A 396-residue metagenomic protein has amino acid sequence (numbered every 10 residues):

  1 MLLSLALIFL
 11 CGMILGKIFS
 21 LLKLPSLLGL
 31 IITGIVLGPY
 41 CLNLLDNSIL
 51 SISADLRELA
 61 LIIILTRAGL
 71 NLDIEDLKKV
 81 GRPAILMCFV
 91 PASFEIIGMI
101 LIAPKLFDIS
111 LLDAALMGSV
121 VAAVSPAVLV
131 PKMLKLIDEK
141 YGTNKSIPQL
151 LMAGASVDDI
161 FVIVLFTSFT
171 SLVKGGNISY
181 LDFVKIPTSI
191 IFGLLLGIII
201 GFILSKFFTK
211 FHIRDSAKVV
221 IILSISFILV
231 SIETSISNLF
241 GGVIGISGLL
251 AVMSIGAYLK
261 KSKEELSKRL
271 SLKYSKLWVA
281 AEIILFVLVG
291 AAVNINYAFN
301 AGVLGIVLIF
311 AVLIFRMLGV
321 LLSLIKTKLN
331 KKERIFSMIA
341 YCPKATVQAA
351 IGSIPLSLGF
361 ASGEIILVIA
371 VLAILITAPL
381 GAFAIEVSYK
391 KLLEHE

Functional and structural regions predicted by a protein language model:
M1-I8, I49-T66, L111-P126, K185-G197 (+3 more regions): Structural signature of hydrophobic alpha-helical transmembrane segments
L5-K17, V157, I163, T167-R269 (+2 more regions): Core mid-bundle transmembrane helix pairs that form the ion/substrate translocation pathway in diverse multi-pass
C11-L22, T66-K79, L129-G142, I200-H212 (+3 more regions): C-terminal ends of transmembrane helices
I14-I18, V124, I160, I190-I199 (+7 more regions): Hydrophobic transmembrane alpha-helical segments of multi-pass transport and channel proteins
I31-G38, S53-V80, I96, F169-K174 (+4 more regions): Hydrophobic transmembrane alpha-helices of secondary-active transporters and Na+-translocating membrane complexes
I74-G142, I295-L393: Transmembrane alpha-helices that form the ion-translocation and gating core of multi-pass ion transport proteins
I97-I102, I160-S168, F227-I244, L285-A298 (+1 more regions): Hydrophobic alpha-helical transmembrane segments in multi-pass integral membrane proteins
K140-V157, F161, Y180-V184, R269 (+2 more regions): Membrane-interface alpha-helices at helix entry/exit sites of multi-pass transporters
